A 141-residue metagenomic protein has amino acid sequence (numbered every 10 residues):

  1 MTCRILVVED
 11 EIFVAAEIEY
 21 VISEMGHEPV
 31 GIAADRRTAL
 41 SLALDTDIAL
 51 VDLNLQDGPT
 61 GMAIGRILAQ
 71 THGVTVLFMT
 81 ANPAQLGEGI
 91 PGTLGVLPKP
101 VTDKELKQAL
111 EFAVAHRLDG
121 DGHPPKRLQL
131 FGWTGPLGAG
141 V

Functional and structural regions predicted by a protein language model:
E9, T80: Conserved acidic carboxylate
I12-G31: Two-component/phosphorelay signaling modules centered on CheY-like receiver
I32-I48: Acidic, metal-coordinating helix/loop segments flanking the phosphotransfer/catalytic sites of two-component signaling
L44-D45, L68-V74: Conserved phosphotransfer cores of two-component systems
V51-A69: Conserved phosphotransfer microenvironments
K99: A Lys-centered signature of the CheY-like receiver
T102, E111: Receiver (REC) domain switch/active-site region of two-component response regulators
Q108, R117-V141: CheY-like receiver
